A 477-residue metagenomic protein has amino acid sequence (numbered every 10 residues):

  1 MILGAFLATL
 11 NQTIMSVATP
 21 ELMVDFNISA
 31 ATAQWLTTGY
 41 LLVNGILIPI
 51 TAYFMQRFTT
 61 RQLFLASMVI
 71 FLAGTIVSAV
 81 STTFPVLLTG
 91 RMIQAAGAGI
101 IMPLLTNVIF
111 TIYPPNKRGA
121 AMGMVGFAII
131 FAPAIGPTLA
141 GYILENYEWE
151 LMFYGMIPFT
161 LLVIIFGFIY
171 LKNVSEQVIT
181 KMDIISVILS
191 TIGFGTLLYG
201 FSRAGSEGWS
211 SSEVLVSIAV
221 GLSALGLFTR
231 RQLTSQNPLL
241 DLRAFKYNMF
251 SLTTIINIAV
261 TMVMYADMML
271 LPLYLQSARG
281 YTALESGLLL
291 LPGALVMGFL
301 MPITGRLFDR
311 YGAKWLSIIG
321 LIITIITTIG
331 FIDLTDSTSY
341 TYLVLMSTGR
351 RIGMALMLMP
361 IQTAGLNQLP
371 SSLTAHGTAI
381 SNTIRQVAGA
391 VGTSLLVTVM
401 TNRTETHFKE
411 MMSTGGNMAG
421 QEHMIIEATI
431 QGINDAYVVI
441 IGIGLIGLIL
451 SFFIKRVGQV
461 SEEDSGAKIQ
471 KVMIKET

Functional and structural regions predicted by a protein language model:
M1-L10, M15-T19, F26-A31, L36-T37 (+12 more regions): 12-transmembrane solute porter fold
L41, I48-I185: Helix-loop-helix hairpins in multi-pass membrane proteins, especially solute transporters
L42-I46, I76, I130, A134 (+5 more regions): Hydrophobic/small/kink-forming positions within alpha-helical transmembrane segments of polytopic membrane proteins
I165-S186, E207, R230-L239, N402 (+1 more regions): Helix-loop junctions on the cytosolic side of multi-pass membrane transporters, especially the intracellular loop
N173-E176, T191-V214, T229-T234: Phenylalanine-glycine-rich, low-complexity intrinsically disordered regions, typified by the FG/GLFG repeat domains
T398-M418: Juxtamembrane non-transmembrane "cap" segments at the membrane-aqueous interface of multi-pass membrane proteins
M412-G432: Short, membrane-exposed interhelical loops at transmembrane-helix boundaries
N417-M424, I454-T477: Intrinsic disorder in cytosolic terminal tails and internal cytosolic loops of multi-pass membrane transporters
